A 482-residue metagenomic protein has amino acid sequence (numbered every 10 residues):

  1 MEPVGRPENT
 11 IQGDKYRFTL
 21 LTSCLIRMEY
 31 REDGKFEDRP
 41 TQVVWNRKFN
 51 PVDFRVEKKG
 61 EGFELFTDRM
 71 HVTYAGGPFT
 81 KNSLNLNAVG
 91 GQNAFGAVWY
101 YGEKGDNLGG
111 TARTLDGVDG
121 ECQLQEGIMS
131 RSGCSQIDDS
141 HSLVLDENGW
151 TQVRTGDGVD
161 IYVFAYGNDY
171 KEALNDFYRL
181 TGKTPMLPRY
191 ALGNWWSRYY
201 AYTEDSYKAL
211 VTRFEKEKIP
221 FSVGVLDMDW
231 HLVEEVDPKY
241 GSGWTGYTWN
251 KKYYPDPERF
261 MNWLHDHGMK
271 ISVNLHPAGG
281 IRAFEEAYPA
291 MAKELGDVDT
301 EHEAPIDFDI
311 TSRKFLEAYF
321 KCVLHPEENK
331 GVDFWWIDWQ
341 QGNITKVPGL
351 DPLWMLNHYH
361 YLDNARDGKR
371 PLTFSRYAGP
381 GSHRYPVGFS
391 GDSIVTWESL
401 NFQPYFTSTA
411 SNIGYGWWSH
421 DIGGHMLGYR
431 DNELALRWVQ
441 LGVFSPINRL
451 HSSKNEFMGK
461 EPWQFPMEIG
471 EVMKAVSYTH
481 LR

Functional and structural regions predicted by a protein language model:
R17, L25, E64, H71 (+13 more regions): Beta-sheet entry/capping signal
L21-G60: A low-complexity, Ser/Thr/Gly/Pro-enriched, surface-exposed linker/loop concept that marks segments flanking
R27, K35-F36, S135-Q136, L143-D146 (+11 more regions): Flexible loop/turn segments at secondary-structure boundaries
V56-A191, R198-Y199, E204, V211-K216: Catalytic and substrate-binding clefts that recognize carbohydrates or anionic sugar/phosphate headgroups
P185, R189-I344: Aromatic-lined carbohydrate-binding/catalytic grooves of carbohydrate-active enzymes
K218, W339-I344, P352, L362 (+1 more regions): Conserved, charged catalytic cores of large soluble enzymes
E286-N329, L356-E461: Glycan-recognition surfaces
T479-R482: Conserved small/polar residues in nucleotide/adenosyl-binding loops
